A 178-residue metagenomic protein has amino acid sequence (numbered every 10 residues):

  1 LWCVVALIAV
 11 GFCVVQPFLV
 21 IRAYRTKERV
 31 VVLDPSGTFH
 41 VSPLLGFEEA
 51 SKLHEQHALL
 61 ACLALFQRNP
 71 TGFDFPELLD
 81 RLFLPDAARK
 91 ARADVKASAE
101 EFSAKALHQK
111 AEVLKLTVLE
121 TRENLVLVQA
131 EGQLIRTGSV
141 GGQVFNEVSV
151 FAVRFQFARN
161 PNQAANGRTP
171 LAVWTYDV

Functional and structural regions predicted by a protein language model:
L1-K52, Q56, F66, P70-V178: Structured, amphipathic secondary-structure segments that form assembly/contact surfaces in multi-subunit
